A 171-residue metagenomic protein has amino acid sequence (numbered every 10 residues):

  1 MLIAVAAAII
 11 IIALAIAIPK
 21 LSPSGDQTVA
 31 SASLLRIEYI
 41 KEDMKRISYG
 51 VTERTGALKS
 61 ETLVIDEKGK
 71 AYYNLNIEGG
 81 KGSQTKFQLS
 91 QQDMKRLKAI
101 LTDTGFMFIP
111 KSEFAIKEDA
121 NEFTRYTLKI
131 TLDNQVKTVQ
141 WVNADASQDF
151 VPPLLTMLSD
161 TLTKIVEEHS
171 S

Functional and structural regions predicted by a protein language model:
M1-T55, E113-S171: Short, well-ordered, aromatic-rich surface patches in folded extracellular/luminal domains
R54-D66: Short, solvent-exposed loop/hinge segments that bridge or flank secondary-structure elements
A57-K59, K81, E122: Residues that act as N-cap/strand-start positions at coil-to-secondary-structure junctions
E61, S83-F87, Q135-Q140: Short beta-strand segments
V64-L75, E122: A short, structured beta-strand/loop element
E67-G69, I77, D93, L101 (+2 more regions): A mature extracytoplasmic/lumenal domain signature
Y73-I109: A short-motif feature that recognizes glycine-rich, charge-decorated loops that bind or process nucleotide phosphates
